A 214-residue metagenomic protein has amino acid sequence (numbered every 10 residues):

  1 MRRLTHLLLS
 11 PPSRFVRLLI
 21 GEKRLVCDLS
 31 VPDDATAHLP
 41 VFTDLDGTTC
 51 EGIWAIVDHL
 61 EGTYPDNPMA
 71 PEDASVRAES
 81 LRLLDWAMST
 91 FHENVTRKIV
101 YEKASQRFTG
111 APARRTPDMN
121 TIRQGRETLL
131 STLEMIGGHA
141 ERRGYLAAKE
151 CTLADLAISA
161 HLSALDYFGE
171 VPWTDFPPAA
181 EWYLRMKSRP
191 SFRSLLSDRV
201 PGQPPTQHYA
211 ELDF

Functional and structural regions predicted by a protein language model:
M1-R123, D213: GST-like domain detector, emphasizing the conserved glutathione-binding G-site in the N-terminal thioredoxin-like
L7, L153, R199-V200: Short, solvent-exposed turn/loop segments enriched in Gly/Ser/Thr/Pro and often Arg
D28-S30, A148, W173, S194-L195: A local structural micro-motif
A55, P178, S191: Residue-level recognition of oxygen-bearing side chains
E72, S194-G202: Short, flexible loop/turn segments with low-complexity composition
A87-S188: GST-like fold's C-terminal all-alpha helical module
R199-F214: Acidic/histidine-enriched, glycine/proline-rich intrinsically disordered or flexible terminal extensions
